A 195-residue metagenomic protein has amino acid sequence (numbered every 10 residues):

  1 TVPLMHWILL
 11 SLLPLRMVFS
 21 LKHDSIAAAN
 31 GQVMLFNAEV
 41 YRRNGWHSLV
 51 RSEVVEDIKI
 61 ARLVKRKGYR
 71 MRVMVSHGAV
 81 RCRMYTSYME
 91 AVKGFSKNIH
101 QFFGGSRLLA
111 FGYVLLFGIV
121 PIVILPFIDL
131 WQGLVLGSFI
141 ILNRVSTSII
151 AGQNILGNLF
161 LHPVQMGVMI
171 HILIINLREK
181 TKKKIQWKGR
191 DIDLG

Functional and structural regions predicted by a protein language model:
T1-L35, E39-R43, N158-M169, K180: Long helical/loop segments within the catalytic core of UDP-sugar-dependent glycosyltransferases, especially the large
T1-S11, R42, H47-L109: Catalytic donor/gating beta->alpha subdomain of glycosyltransferases that bind UDP-sugars
E39, R62, K183: Surface-exposed charge patches
L49, I58, M71-V73, A79 (+2 more regions): Membrane-proximal soluble regions of multi-pass membrane proteins
G94, L109-A110, G133, N158: Alpha-helical transmembrane segments and their helix-entry boundary regions
L116-K184: Membrane-embedded multi-pass helical conduit in multi-pass membrane proteins, especially envelope-biosynthetic
